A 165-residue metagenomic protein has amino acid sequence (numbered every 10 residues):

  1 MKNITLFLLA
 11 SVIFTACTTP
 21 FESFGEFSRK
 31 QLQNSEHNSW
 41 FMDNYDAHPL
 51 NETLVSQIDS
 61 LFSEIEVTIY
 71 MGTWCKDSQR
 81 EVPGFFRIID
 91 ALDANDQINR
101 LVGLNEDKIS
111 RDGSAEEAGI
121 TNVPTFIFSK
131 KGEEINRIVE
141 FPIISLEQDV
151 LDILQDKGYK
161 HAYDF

Functional and structural regions predicted by a protein language model:
M1-S23: Bacterial Sec-dependent N-terminal signal peptides
T19-F62: N-terminal leader/targeting and pre-domain segments
D59-A91: Local sequence-structure signature of Cys/Sec-based thiol-disulfide redox active-site neighborhoods
S63-E66, Q97, K131: Loop/turn elements at helix/coil->beta-strand transitions in domains of secreted/extracellular proteins
I69-T73, D96-S110: Thiol-based oxidoreductase modules, predominantly thioredoxin-like and allied folds used for disulfide exchange
T73-E81, A118, I138, P142: Extracytoplasmic/periplasmic, Sec-exported soluble proteins
R111-N122: Structural alpha/beta surface segment adjacent to cysteine/selenocysteine redox centers across thiol/disulfide enzymes
N122, I127-F165: Non-catalytic, surface beta->alpha helical segment in thiol-disulfide oxidoreductase systems
